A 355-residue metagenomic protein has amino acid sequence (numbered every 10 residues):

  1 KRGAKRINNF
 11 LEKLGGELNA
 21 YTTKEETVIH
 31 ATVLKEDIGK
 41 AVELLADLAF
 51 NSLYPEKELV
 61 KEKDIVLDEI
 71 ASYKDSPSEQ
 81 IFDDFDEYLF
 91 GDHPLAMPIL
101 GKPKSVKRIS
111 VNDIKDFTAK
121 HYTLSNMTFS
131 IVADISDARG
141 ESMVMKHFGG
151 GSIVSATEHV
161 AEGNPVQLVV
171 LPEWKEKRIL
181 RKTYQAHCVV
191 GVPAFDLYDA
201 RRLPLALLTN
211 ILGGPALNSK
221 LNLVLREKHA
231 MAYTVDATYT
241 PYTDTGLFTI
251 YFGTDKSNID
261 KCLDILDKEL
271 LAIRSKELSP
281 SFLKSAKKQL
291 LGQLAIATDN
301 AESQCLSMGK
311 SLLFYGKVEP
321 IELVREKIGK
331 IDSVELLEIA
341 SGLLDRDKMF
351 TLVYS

Functional and structural regions predicted by a protein language model:
K1: Active-site SXXK
R6-H159, Q167-L168, F195-D196, L205 (+2 more regions): Charge-rich, well-structured scaffold segments of protease-associated domains
A156-N218: His/Glu-based metal-binding/catalytic segments typifying zinc-dependent metallopeptidases
